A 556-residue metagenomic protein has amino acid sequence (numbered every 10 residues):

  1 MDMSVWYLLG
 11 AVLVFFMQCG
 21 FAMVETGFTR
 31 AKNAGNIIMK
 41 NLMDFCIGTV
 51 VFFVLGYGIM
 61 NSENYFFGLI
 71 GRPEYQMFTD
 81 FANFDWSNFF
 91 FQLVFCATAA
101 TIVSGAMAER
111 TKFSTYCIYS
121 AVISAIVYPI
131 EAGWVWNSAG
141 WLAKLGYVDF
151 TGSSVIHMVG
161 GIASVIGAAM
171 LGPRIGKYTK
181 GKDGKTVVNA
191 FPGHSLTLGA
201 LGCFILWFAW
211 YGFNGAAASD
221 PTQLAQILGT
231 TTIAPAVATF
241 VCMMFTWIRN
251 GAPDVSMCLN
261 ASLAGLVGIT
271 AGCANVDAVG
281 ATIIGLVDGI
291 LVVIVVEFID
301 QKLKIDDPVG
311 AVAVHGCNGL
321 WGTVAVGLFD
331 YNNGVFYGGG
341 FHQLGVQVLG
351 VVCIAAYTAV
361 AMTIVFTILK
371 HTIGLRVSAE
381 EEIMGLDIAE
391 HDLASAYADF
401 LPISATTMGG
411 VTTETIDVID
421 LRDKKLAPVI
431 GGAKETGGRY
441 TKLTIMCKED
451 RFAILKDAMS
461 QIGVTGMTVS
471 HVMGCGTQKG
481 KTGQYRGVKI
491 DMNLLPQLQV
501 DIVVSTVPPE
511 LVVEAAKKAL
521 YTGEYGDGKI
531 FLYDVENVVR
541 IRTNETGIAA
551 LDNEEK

Functional and structural regions predicted by a protein language model:
M1-K434: Glycine- and aromatic-enriched membrane alpha-helices
A389-S395, T407-K556: Positively charged, small/polar-rich N-terminal and surface patches that mediate targeting and assembly and bind
